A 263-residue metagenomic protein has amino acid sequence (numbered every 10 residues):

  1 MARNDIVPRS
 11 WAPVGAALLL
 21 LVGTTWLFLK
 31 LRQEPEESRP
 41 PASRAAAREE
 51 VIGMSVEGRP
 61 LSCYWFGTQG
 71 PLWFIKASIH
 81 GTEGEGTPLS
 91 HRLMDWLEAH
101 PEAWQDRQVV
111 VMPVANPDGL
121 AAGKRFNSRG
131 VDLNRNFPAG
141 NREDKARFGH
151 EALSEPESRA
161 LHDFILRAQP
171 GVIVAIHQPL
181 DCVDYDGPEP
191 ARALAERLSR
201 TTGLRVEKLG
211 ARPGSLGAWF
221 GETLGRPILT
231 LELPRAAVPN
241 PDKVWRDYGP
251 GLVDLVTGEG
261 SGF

Functional and structural regions predicted by a protein language model:
M1-W11: N-terminal Lys/Arg-rich, disordered targeting/topogenic segments
P13-K30: Hydrophobic membrane-insertion alpha-helices, especially the h-region of bacterial N-terminal signal peptides
L31-A45: Ser/Thr/Pro/Gly-rich low-complexity linker/stalk segments immediately outside membranes or between
A42-E57: N-terminal cap/lid segment of alpha/beta-hydrolase-fold proteins
E49, C63, V111, I173 (+1 more regions): Conserved beta-strand scaffold positions in the cores of enzyme catalytic domains, especially in NTP/NDP-utilizing
V56, G70-I79, E83-L209, A218 (+2 more regions): Active-site/substrate-binding loop(s) of hydrolase catalytic cores
S62-G70: Short beta-strand-to-loop junctions in surface cap/lid or active-site-entrance loops
Y185, G210-F263: Active-site-adjacent mobile loop/cap segments within catalytic or ligand-binding domains
